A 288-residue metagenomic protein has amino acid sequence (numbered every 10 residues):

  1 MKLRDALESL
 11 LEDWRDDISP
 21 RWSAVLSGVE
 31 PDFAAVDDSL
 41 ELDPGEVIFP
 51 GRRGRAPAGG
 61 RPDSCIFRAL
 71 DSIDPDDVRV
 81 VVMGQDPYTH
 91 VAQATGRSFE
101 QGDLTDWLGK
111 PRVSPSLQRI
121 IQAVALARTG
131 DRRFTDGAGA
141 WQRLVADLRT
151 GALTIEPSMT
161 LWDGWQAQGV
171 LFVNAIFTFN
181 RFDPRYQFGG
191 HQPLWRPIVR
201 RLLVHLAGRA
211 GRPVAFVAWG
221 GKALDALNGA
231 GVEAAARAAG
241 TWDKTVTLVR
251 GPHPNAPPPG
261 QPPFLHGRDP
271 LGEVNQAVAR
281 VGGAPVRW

Functional and structural regions predicted by a protein language model:
K2-A215, G221-N228, A234, A256-P259 (+2 more regions): A polyanion-binding, active-site-adjacent surface
F216-W219, V249-G251: Conserved active-site loop/cleft motifs that coordinate metal ions or position small ligands
R237-V281: Short, flexible loop segments at boundaries between secondary-structure elements
R280-W288: Charged phosphate-binding loop/patch that engages nucleotide di/tri-phosphates or the phosphate backbone of nucleic
